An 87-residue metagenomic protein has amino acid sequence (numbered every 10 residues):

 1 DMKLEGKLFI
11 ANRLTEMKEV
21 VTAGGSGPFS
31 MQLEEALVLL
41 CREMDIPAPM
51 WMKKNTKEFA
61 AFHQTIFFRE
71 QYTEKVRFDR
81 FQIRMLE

Functional and structural regions predicted by a protein language model:
D1-V21: Short, extreme N-terminal segment that most often corresponds to the first beta-strand
L14-E43: Short, flexible N-terminal segments of the mature chain
E35-E87: Acidic, low-complexity intrinsically disordered segments
